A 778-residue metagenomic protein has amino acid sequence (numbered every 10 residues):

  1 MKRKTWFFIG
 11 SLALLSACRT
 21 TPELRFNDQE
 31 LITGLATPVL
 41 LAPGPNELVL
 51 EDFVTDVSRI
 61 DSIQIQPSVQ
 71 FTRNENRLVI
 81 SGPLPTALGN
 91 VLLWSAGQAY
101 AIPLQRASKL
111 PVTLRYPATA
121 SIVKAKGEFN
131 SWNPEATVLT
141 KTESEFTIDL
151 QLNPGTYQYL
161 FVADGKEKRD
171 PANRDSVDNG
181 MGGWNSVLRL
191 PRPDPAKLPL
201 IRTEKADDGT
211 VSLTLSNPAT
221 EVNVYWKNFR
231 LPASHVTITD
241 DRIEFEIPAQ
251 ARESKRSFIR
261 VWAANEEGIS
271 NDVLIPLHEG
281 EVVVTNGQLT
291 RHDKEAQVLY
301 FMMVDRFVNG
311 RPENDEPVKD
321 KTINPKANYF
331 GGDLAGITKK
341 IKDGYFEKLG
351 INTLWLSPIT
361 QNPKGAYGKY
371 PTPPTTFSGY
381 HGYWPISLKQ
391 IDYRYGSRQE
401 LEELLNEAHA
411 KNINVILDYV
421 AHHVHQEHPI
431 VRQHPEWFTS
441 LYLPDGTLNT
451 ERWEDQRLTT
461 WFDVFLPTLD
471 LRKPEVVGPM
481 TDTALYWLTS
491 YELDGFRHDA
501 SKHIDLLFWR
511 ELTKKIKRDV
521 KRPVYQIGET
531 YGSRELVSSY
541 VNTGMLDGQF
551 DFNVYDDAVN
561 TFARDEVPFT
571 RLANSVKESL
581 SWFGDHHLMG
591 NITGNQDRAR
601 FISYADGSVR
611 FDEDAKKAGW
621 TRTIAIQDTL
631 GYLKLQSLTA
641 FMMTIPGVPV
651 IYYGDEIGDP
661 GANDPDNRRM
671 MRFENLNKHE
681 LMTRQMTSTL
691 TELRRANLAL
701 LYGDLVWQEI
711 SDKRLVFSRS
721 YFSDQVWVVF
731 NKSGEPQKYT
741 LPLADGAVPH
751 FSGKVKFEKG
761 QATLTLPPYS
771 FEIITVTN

Functional and structural regions predicted by a protein language model:
S16-A17: C-terminal motif of bacterial Sec signal peptides marking the signal peptidase cleavage site
R25-Q64, L200-A219: Solvent-exposed, low-complexity, repeat-rich "mucin-like" stalks and linkers
D52-V69, I122-N133, T220-R230, G746-F751: Change to "...patches in solvent-exposed regions of secreted, membrane-anchored, or virion-exposed structural
G82-L88, L152-G155, A249-R256: Surface-exposed, short loops/turns at beta-strand junctions within beta-sandwich domains
Q105-P154, D164-P191, N223-I243: Aromatic-rich carbohydrate-binding modules that target alpha-glucans
Q158-Y159, G760-N778: C-terminal beta-strand-rich structural cap/linker in extracellular carbohydrate-active enzymes
D293, Q297, F307-Y491, E511-V524 (+1 more regions): Substrate-binding/active-site clefts of carbohydrate-active enzymes
T483-L485, T489, D494, A500-I592 (+5 more regions): Active-site-proximal helices and loops of the catalytic beta/alpha 8
